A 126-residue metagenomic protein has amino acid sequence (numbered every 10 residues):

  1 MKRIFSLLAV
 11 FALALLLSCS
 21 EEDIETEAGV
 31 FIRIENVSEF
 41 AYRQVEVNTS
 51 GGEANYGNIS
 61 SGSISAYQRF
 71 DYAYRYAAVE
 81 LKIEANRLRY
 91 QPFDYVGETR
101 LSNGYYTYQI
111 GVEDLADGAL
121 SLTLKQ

Functional and structural regions predicted by a protein language model:
M1-K2, L88: N-terminal targeting/docking segments
K2-V10: Sec-dependent signal peptide recognition, specifically the positively charged N-region followed immediately by
L15-S18: C-terminal motif of bacterial Sec signal peptides marking the signal peptidase cleavage site
S20-D23: Bacterial signal peptide processing site
T26-Q126: First exposed extracellular module after export/assembly in secreted or surface-exposed proteins
